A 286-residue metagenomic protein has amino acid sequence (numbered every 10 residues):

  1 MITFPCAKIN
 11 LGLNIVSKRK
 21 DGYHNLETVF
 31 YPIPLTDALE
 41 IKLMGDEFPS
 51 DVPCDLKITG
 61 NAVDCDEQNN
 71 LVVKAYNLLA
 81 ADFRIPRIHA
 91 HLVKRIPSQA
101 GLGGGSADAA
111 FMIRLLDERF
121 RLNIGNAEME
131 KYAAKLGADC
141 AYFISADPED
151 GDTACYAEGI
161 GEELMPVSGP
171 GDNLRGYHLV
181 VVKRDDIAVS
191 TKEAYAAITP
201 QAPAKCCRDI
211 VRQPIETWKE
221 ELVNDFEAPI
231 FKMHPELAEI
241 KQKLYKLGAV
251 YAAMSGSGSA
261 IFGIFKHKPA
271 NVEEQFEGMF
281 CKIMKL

Functional and structural regions predicted by a protein language model:
M1-A100, D117-A127, A154, D172: ATP-binding N-lobe of GHMP and related small-molecule kinases
I2-P5, G12-N14, K18-N25, L122-V250 (+1 more regions): ATP-dependent small-molecule kinase catalytic core of the GHMP/sugar-kinase superfamily and closely related
L11, L39-I41, V72, G105 (+4 more regions): Residue-level signal for inorganic ion chemistry
E47-C65, M112, A134, P214-V223: Short, basic/glycine-rich phosphate-binding loops at helix/coil junctions that contact nucleotide phosphates
P53, Y177-L179, G258: Short, solvent-exposed beta-strand edge segments and adjacent coil->beta transition regions
V73, I261-F265: Short, hydrophobic beta-strand segments that form beta-sheet elements in well-ordered domains
H91-F120, A138, V250-F262: Glycine/serine-rich anion-binding loops at beta->alpha junctions that coordinate negatively charged ligand groups
